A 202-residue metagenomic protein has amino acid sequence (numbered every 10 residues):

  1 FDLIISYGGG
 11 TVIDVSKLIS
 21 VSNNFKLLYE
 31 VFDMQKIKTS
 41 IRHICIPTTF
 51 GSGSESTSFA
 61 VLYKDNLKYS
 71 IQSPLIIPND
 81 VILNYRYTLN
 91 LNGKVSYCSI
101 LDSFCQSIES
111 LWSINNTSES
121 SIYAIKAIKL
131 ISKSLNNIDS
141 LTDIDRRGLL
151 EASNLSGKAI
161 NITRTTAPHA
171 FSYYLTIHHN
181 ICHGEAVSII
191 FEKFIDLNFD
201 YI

Functional and structural regions predicted by a protein language model:
D2-Y85: Glycine/threonine-rich beta-strand-loop-alpha-helix active-site module that forms ligand/phosphate-binding
V12, I19, F171, L175 (+1 more regions): Active-site His/Glu-centered metal-binding helix of metallohydrolases
I13-V21, R42-I44, S56-F59, C98 (+6 more regions): Residues on a specific face of well-ordered alpha-helices
L18, S22-K26, S110, H178 (+1 more regions): Active-site catalytic microenvironments for nucleophilic, acid-base chemistry
G51, L155-C182: Glycine-rich phosphate/pyrophosphate-binding beta-alpha loops
F59-T163: Carboxylate- and glycine-rich phosphate/diphosphate-binding segment that chelates Mg2+/Mn2+
I177-I202: Gly/Pro-rich interdomain helix-loop hinge
